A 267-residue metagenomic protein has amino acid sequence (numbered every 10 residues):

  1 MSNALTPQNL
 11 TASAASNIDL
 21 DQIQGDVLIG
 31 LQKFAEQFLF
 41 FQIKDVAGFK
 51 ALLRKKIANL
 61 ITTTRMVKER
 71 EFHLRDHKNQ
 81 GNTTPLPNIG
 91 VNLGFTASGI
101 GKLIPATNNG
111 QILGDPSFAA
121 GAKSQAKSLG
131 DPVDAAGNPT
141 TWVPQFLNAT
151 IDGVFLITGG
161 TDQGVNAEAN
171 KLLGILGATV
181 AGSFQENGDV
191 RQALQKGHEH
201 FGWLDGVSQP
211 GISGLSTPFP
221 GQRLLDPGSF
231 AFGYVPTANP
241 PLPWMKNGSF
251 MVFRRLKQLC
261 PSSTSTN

Functional and structural regions predicted by a protein language model:
M1-N267: Long, low-complexity, Ser/Thr/Gly/Pro-rich intrinsically disordered segments that act as flexible linkers and assembly
